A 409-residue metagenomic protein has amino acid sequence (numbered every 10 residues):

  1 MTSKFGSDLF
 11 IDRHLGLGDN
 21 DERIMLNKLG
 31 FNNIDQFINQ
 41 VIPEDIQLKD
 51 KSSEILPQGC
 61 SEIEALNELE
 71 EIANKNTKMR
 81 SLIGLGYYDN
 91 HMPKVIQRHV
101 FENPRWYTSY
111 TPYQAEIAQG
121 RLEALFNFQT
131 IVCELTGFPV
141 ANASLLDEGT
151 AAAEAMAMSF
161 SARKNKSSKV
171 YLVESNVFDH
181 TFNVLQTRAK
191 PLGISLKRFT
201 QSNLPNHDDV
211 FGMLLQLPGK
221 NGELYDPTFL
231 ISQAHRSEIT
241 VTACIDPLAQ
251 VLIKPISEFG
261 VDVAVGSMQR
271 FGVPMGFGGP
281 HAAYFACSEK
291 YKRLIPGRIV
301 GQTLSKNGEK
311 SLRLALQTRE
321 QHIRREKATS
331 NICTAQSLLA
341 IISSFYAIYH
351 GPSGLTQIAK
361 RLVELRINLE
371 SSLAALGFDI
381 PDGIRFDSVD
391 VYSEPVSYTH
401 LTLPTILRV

Functional and structural regions predicted by a protein language model:
M1-L17: Charged, compositionally biased N-terminal leader segments and the immediate start of the first structured element
F5, N90-D209: PLP-dependent aspartate aminotransferase-fold enzymes
F31-Q47, V261-G266: TRNA-binding/sensing appendages of the translation machinery
N39-N127: N-terminal entrance/gating region of PLP-dependent enzymes' catalytic architecture
T150-E309, Y398: Conserved PLP-enzyme active-site core in the AAT-like
F271-L376, P381-G383: Active-site C-terminal subdomain of aminotransferase-like
L376-Y398: Conserved PLP-binding catalytic core of the aspartate aminotransferase-like
T399-T405: Conserved small/polar residues in nucleotide/adenosyl-binding loops
